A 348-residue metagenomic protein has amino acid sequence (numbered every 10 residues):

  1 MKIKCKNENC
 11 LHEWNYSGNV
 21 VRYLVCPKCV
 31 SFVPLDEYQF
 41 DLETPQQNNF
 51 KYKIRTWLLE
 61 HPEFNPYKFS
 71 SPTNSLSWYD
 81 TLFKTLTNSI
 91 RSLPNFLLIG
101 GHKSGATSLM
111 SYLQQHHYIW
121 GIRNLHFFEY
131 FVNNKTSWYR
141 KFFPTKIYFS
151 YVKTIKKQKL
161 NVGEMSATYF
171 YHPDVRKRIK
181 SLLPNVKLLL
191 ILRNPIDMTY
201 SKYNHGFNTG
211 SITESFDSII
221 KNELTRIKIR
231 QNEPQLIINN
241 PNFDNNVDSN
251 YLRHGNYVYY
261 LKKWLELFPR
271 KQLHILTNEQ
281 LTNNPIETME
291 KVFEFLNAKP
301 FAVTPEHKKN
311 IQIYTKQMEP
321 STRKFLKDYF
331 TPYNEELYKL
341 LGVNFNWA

Functional and structural regions predicted by a protein language model:
M1-K4, N15-V25, S31-Y52: Short, intrinsically disordered terminal segments enriched in charged and Pro/Gly residues
N9-L11, V30: Cys/His-coordinated zinc-binding microdomains
N49-S166, L182, V186, I196-E233 (+1 more regions): PAPS-dependent sulfotransferase catalytic core
G105-A106, Y139, G163, I179 (+7 more regions): Generic structural signal for small/hydrophobic residues in well-ordered secondary structure, especially within
F128-T136, T168-P173, L252, Q280-N284: Acidic-and-aromatic substrate-binding clefts and catalytic sites of carbohydrate-active enzymes
S166-A167, I237-R253, I311-K324: Surface-exposed cleft-lining segments at the edges of enzyme active sites
D174-K177, N185-L190, D197-Q280, N284-E287 (+1 more regions): PAPS-dependent sulfotransferase catalytic domain
K262-E336, G342-A348: The conserved 3'-phosphoadenosine-5'-phosphosulfate
